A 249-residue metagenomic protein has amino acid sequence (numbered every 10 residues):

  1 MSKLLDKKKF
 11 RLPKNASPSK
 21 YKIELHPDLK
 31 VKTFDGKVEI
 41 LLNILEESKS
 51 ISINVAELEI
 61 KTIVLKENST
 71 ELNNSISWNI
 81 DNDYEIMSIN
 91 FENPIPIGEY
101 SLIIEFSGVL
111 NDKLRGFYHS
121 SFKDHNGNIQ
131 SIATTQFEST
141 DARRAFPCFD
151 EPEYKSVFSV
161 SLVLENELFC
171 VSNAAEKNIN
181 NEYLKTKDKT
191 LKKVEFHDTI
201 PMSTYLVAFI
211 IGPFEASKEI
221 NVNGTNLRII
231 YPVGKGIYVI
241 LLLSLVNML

Functional and structural regions predicted by a protein language model:
M1-L249: Acidic/His-enriched low-complexity segments
